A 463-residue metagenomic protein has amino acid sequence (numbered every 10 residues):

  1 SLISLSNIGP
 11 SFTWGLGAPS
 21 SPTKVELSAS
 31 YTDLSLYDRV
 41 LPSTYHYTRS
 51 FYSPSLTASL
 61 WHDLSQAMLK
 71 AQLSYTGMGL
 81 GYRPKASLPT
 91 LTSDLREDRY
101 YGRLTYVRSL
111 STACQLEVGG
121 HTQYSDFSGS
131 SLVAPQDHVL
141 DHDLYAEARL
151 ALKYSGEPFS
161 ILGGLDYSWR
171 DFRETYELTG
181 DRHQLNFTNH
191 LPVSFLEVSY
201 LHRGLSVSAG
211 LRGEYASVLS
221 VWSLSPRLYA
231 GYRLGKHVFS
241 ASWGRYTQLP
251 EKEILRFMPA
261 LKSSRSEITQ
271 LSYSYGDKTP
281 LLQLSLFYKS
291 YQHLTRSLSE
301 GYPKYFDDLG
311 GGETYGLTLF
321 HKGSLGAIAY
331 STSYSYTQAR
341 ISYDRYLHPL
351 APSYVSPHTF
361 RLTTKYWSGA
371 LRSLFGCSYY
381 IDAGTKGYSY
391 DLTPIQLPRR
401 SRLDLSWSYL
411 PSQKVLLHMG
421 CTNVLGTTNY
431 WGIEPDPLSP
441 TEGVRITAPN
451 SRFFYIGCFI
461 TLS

Functional and structural regions predicted by a protein language model:
A18-L36, T76-L80, Q115-A134, L162-W169 (+3 more regions): Surface-exposed extracellular loop regions of Gram-negative outer-membrane beta-barrel proteins
S20-V25, Q66-L69, G79, T112-L116 (+8 more regions): Repeated loop/turn-to-beta-strand initiation elements of outer-membrane beta-barrel proteins
S30-S109, Y124-D143: Flexible loop and strand-edge segments within Gram-negative outer membrane beta-barrel domains
T32, L36-T44, L73-T76, G81-T90 (+9 more regions): Outer-membrane beta-barrel translocator domains and adjoining extracellular loop/strand segments of Gram-negative
L88-Y101, T105-S109, F187-N189, L219 (+5 more regions): Outer-membrane beta-barrel signature, preferentially recognizing the C-terminal barrel domain of Gram-negative
S111, D143-Y145, K153-S290, H321 (+1 more regions): Structural signature of Gram-negative outer-membrane beta-barrels, strongest in the C-terminal barrel of TonB-dependent
Y200-V207, K278, Y288-S290, D307-Y388: Gram-negative outer-membrane beta-barrel transporters
I381-K386, W407-S463: C-terminal beta-signal and adjacent terminal beta-strands/loops of Gram-negative outer-membrane beta-barrel proteins
